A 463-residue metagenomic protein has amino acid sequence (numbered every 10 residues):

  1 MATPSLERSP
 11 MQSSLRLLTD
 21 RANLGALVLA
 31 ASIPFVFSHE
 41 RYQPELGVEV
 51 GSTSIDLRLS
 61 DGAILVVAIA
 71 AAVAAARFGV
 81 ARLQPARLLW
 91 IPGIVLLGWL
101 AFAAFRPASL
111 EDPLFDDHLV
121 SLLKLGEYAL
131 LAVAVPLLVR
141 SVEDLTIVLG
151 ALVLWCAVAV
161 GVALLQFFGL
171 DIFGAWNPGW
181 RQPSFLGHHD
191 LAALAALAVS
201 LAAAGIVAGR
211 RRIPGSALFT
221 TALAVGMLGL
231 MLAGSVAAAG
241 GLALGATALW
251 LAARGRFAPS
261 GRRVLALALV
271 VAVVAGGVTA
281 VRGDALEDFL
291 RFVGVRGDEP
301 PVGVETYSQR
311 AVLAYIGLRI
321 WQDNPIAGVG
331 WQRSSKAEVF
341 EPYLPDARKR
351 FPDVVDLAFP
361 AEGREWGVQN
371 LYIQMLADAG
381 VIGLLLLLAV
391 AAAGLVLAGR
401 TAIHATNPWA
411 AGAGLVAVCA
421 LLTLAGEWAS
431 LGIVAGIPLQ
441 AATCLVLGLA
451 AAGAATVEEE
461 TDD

Functional and structural regions predicted by a protein language model:
M1-F105, L137-G150, G205-A217, S260-V274 (+2 more regions): Transmembrane signal-anchor hairpin modules in multi-pass inner-membrane enzymes, especially those that act on
E7, G25-A30, A222-A224, W366 (+4 more regions): Loop-to-helix entry and N-terminal half of a specific, functionally important transmembrane alpha helix in multi-pass
L18, V67-A70, L97, A101-A104 (+9 more regions): Alpha-helical transmembrane segments of multi-pass inner-membrane proteins
I55-S60, V120-L125, P183-A198, A237-A238 (+3 more regions): Membrane-interface micro-motifs in multi-pass membrane enzymes
L57-I64, I91-A101, D112-L137, C156 (+1 more regions): Aromatic-anchored transmembrane helix interface
G161, L170, L228, L232 (+4 more regions): A membrane-periplasm/extracellular boundary helix in multi-pass inner-membrane enzymes that assemble envelope glycans
M227, L318, A327-G328, R350-A398: A conserved mid-to-late transmembrane alpha helix and its immediate loop/hinge that forms the functional core
V293-Y307, Q332-M375: Interfacial juxtamembrane loops and adjacent helix segments that form the catalytic/substrate-binding surfaces
